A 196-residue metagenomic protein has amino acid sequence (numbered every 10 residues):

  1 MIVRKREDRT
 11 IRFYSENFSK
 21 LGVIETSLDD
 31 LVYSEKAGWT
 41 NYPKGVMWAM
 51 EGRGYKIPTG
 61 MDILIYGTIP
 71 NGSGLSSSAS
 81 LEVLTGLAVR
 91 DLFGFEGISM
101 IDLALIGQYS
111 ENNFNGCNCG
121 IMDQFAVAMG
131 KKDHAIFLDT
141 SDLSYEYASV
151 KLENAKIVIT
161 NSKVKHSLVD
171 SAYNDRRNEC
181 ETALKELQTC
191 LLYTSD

Functional and structural regions predicted by a protein language model:
M1-L75, A79, V83-M100, I106-Y109 (+4 more regions): ATP-binding N-lobe of GHMP and related small-molecule kinases
G22, E146-A148, L168-D170: Short helix/loop capping segments that flank catalytic or ligand/cofactor-binding pockets
L64, F137, V158-N161: Structured core elements
T68-N71, D142-L143, K163-K165: Short acidic/polar capping segments at secondary-structure boundaries
D133, F137-D142: Phosphate/diphosphate-binding loops
K151-Q188: A conserved active-site cap/scaffold subdomain adjacent to cofactor or substrate pockets
Y193-D196: Conserved small/polar residues in nucleotide/adenosyl-binding loops
